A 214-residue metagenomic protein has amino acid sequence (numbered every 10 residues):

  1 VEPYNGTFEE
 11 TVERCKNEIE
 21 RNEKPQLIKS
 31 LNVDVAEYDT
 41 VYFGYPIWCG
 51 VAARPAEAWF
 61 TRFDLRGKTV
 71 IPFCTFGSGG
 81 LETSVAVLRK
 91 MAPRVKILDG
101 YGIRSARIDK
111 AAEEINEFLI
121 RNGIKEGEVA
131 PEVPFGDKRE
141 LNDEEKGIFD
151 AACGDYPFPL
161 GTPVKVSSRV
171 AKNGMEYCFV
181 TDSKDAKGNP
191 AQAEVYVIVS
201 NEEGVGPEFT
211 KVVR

Functional and structural regions predicted by a protein language model:
V1-F43, G50-A52, E57, T61 (+5 more regions): N-terminal beta1-alpha1-beta2 submodule of the flavodoxin-like/Rossmannoid cofactor-binding fold
E2-G6, I47-V51, F76-G80, I103-I108 (+1 more regions): Solvent-exposed loop/turn segments at secondary-structure junctions within structured extracellular/periplasmic domains
V35, T61-G67, M91-A92: Short, conserved loop/helix-junction motifs that constitute active-site signature segments in enzyme catalytic cores
V41-G44, I71-C74, L98-D99, C178-V180: Structural recognition of the beta-strand scaffold that forms the well-ordered cores of secreted hydrolase catalytic
A52-P55, S84, L88, A111-I115 (+1 more regions): Stable alpha-helical elements in mature extracytoplasmic
I71-D109: Short, glycine-/small-residue-rich phosphate/pyrophosphate-handling segment
G100-V129: Glycine-rich phosphate/pyrophosphate-binding loop and the adjoining helix
G123-R214: N- and C-terminal low-complexity/disordered segments
